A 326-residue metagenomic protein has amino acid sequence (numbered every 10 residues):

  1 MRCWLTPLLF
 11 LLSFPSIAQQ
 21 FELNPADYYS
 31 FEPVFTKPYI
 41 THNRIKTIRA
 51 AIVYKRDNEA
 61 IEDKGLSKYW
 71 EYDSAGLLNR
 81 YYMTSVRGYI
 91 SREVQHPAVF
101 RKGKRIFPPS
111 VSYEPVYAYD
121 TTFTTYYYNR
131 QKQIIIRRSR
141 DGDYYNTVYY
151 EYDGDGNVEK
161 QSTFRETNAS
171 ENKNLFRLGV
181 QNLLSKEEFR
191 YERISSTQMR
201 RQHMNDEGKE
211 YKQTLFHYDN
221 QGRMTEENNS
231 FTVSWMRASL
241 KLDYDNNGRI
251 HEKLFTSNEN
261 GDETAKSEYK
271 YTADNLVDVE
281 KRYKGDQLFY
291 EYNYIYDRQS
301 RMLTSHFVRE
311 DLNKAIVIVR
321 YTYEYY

Functional and structural regions predicted by a protein language model:
M1-L23: Bacterial Sec-dependent N-terminal signal peptides
Q19-Y326: Buried hydrophobic residues that stabilize the cores of well-folded domains
